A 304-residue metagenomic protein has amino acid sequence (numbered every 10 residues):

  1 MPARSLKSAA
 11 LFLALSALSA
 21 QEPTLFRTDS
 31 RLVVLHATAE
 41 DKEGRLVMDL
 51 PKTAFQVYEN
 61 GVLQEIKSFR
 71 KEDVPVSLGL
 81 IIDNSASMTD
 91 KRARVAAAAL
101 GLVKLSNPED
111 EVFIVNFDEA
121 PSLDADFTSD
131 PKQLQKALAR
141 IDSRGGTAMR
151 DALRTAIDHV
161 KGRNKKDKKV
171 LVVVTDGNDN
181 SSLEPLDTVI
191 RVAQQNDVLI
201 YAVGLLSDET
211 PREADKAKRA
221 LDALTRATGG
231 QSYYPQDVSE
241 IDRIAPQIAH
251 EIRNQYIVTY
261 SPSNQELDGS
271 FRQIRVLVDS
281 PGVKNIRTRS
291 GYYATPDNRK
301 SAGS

Functional and structural regions predicted by a protein language model:
M1-A10: Bacterial N-terminal signal peptides that target proteins for export
A10-A20: Hydrophobic h-region of N-terminal signal peptides that target proteins for export in Gram-negative bacteria
A20-S304: Scaffold/interface architecture of coatomer-like assemblies
